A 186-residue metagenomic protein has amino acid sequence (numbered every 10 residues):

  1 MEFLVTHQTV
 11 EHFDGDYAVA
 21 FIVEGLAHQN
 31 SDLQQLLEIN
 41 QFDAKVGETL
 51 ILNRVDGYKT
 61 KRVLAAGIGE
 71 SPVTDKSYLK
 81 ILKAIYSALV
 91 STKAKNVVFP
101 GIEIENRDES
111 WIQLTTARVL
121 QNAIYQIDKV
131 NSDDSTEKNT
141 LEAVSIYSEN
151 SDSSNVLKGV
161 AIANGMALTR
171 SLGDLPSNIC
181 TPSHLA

Functional and structural regions predicted by a protein language model:
M1-A186: Short amphipathic alpha-helical segment within the helicase RecA-like ATPase core that mediates nucleic-acid
